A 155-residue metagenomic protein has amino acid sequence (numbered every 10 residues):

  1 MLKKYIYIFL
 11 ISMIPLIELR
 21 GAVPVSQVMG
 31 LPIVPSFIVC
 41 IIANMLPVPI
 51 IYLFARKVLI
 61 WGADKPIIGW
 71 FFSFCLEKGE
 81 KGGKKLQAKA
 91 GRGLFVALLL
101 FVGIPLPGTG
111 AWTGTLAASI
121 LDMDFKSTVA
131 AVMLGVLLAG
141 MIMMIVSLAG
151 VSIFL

Functional and structural regions predicted by a protein language model:
M1-L10, M29-I42, L46-V102, K126-S127 (+2 more regions): Membrane-interfacial helix-loop-helix
M13-V25, P105-L116: Transmembrane helix boundary and interhelical junction motifs in multipass membrane proteins
V23, N44-L53, A111, T115 (+1 more regions): Transmembrane alpha-helical segments of multi-pass membrane transport proteins and ion-pumping complexes
A117-L138: Interfacial loop-to-transmembrane junctions
